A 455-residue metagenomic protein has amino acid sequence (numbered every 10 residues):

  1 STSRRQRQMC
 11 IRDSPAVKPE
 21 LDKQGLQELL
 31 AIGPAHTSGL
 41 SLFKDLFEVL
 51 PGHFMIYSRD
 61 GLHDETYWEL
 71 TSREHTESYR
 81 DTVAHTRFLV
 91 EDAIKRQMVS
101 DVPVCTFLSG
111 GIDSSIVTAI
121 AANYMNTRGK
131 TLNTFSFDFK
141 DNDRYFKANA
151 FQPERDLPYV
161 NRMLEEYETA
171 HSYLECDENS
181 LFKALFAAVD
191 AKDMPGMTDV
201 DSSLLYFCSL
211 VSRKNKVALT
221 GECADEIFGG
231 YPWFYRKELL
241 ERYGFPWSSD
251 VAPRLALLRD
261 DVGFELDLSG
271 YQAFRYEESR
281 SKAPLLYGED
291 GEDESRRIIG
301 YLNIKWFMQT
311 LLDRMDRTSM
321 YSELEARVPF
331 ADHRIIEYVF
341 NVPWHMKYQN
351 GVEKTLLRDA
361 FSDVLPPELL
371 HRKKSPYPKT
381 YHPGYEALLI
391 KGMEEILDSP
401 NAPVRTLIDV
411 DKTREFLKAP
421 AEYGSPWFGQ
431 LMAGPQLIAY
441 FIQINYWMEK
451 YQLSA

Functional and structural regions predicted by a protein language model:
R4-F186, A191, L204, S362-D363 (+2 more regions): Cysteine-centered catalytic environments shared across enzyme families
D13-K18, K44-P51, G61-L62, V217-L219 (+1 more regions): Adenosyl-5′-phosphate
S114-V117, D143, S180-A184, E226-G230 (+3 more regions): Short catalytic/ligand-binding loop motif for oxyanion handling, primarily in non-cytosolic enzymes, centered on
A121-M125, Y235, P343: Active-site catalytic pocket residues across diverse enzymes, especially alpha/beta-hydrolases
F186-D190, F234-R236, G384-E386: Short low-complexity, flexible loop/linker segments enriched in glycine and/or proline with clustered acidic
L210-S212: Active-site nucleotide-sugar/metal-binding loop of Leloir-type enzymes
N215-D225, G229-Y231: Short acidic/histidine-rich active-site segments
F228-P253: A mobile, often basic/glycine-rich helix-loop segment that functions as the active-site lid/recognition loop
